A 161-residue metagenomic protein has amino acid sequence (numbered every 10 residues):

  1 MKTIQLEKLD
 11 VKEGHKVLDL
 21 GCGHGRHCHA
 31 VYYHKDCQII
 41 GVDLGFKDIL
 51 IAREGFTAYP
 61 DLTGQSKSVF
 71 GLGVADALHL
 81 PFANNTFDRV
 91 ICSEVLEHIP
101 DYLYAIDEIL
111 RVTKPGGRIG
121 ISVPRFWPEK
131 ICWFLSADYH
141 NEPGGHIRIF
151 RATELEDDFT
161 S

Functional and structural regions predicted by a protein language model:
M1-A83, R89-S93, L103-I106, G145-I149: Conserved N-terminal segment of class I S-adenosyl-L-methionine
R26, G55-Y59, L78, P100-E108 (+2 more regions): S-adenosyl-L-methionine-dependent methyltransferase catalytic module, highlighting the catalytic core
E94-H98: A short His-aromatic
